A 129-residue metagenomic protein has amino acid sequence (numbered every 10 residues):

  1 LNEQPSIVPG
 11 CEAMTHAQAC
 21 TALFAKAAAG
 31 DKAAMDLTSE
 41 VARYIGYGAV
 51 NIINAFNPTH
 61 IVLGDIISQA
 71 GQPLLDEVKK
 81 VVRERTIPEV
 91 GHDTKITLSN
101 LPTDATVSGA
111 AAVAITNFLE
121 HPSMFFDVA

Functional and structural regions predicted by a protein language model:
L1-A129: ATP-binding/phosphotransfer module of carbohydrate and carboxylate kinases, centering on a glycine-rich
